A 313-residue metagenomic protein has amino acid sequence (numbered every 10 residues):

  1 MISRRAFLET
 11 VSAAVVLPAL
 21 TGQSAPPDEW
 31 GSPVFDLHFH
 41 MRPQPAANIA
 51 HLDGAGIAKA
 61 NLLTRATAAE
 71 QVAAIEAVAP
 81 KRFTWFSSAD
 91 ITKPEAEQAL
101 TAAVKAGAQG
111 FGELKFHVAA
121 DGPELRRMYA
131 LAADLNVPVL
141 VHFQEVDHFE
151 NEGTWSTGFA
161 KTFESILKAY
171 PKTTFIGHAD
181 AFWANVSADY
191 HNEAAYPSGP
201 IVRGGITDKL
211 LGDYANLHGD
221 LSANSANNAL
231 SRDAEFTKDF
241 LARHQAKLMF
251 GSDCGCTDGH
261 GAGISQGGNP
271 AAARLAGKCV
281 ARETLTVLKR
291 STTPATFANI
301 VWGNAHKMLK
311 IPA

Functional and structural regions predicted by a protein language model:
M1-V15: N-terminal secretory signal peptides and thylakoid transit peptides that target proteins across membranes
L8, S24-K81, N269: An N-terminally biased module of ancient metal coordination in phosphate/nucleic-acid-related enzymes
V11, L20, A25, P43-A46 (+1 more regions): H/E-rich (His + Asp/Glu) clusters that bind or coordinate divalent metals
D28, I49-G54, Q71-R82, Q98-G107 (+4 more regions): Acidic (Asp/Glu)-rich catalytic clusters
F35-F39, A60-L62, W85-S87, F111-G112 (+4 more regions): Hydrophobic faces of well-ordered beta-strands that scaffold small-molecule active sites in alpha/beta enzyme cores
A66-G158, A223, A313: Active-site gating/metal-coordination segments in enzymes
G122-Y129, W155-K161, P200-G204, R232-F236: Charged helix-capping and loop-helix junction motifs
F159-Y170, F175-A188, I206: Active-site cradle of extracellular carbohydrate-active enzymes
